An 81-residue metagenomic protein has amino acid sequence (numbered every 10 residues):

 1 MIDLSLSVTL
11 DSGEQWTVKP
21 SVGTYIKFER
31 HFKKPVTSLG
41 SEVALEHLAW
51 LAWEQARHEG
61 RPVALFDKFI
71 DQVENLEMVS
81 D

Functional and structural regions predicted by a protein language model:
M1-D81: Charged interaction scaffolds used for protein-protein
